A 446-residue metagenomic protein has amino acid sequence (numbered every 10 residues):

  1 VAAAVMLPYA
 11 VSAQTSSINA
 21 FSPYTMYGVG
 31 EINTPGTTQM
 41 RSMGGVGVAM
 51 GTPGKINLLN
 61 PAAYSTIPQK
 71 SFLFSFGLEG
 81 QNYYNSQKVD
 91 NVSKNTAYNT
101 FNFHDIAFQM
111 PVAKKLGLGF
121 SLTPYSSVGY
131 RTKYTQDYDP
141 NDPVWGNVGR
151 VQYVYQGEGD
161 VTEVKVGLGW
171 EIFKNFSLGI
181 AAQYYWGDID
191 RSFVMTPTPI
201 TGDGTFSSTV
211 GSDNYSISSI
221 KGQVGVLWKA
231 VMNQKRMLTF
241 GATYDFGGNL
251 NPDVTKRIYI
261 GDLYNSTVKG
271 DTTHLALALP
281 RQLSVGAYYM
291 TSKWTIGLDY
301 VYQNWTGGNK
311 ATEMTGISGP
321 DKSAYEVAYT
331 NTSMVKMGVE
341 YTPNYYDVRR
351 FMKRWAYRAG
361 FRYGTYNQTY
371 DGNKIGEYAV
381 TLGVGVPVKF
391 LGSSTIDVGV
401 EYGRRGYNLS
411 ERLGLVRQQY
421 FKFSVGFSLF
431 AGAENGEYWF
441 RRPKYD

Functional and structural regions predicted by a protein language model:
A4-S12: C-terminal segment of classical bacterial N-terminal signal peptides
V11-P124: N-terminal, post-signal peptide beta-strand-biased segments of exported outer-membrane/organellar beta-barrel and other
Q14-S42, A107, P111-D446: Outer-membrane beta-barrel porins/channels
